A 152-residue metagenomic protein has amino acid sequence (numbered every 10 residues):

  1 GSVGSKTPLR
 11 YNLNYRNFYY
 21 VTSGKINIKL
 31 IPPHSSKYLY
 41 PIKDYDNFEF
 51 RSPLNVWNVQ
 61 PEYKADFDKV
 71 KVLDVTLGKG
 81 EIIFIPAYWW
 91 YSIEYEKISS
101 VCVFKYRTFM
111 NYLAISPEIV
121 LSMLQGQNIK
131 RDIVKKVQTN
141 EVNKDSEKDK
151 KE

Functional and structural regions predicted by a protein language model:
G1-E81, Y91-E152: Active-site region of the double-stranded beta-helix
